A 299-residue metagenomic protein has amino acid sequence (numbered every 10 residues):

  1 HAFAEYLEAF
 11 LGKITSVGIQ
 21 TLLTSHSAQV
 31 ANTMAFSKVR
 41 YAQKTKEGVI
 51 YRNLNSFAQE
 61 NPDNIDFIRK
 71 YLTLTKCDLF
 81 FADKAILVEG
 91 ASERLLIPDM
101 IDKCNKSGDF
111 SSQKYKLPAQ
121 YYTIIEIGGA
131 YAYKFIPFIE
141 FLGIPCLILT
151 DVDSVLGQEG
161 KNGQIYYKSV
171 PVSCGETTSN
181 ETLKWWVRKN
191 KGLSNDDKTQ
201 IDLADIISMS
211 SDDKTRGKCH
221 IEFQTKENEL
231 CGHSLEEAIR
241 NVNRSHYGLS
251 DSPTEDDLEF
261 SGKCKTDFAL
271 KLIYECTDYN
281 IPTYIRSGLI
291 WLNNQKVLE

Functional and structural regions predicted by a protein language model:
H1-T75, P282, R286, I290-E299: Switch/communication elements of ASCE P-loop NTPase nucleotide-binding domains
Y71-L87, A91-E299: Acidic, Mg2+-coordinating catalytic modules of nucleic-acid enzymes
